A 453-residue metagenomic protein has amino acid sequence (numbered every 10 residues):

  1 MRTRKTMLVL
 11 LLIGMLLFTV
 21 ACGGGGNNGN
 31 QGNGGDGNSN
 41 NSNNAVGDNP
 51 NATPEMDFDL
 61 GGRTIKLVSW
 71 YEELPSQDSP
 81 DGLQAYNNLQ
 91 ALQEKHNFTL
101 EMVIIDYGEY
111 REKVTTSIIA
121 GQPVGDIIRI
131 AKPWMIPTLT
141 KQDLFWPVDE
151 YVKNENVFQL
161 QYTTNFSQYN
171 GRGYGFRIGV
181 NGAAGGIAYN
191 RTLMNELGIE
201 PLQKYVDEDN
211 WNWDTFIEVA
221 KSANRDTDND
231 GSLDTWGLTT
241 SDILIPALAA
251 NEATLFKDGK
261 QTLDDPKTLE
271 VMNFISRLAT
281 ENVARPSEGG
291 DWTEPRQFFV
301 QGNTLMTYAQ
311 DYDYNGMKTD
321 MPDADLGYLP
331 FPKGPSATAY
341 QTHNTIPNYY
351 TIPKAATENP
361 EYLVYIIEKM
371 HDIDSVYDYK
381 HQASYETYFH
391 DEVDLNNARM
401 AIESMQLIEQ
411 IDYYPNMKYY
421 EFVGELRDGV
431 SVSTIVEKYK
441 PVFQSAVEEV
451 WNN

Functional and structural regions predicted by a protein language model:
R2-L8, C22-P137, Q142, N359 (+2 more regions): Conserved N-terminal structural module of periplasmic/extracytoplasmic solute-binding proteins
D36-S42, K354-V364, D372-N453: Conserved C-terminal helix/tail region of periplasmic/extracytoplasmic solute-binding proteins
M56, T116-S117, P123-D126, A131 (+4 more regions): A structural signal for short loop-to-beta-strand junctions that line the ligand-binding cleft of periplasmic/secreted
V68, Q122, Y169-N181, G185-I187 (+2 more regions): Extracytoplasmic/periplasmic solute-binding protein
G108-F145, F158-F176, D214-T227, Y314-T319: Pocket-flanking alpha-helical
D149-Q159, K204-E208, D228, A253-V271 (+1 more regions): Short, solvent-exposed loop/beta-turn-alpha elements that line the ligand-binding surface or hinge of extracytoplasmic
I217-K221, D258-G289: Glycine-centered hinge/linker elements that transmit conformational signals in sensory and ligand-binding systems
T319-A383: Extracytoplasmic/periplasmic substrate-recognition and gating elements
